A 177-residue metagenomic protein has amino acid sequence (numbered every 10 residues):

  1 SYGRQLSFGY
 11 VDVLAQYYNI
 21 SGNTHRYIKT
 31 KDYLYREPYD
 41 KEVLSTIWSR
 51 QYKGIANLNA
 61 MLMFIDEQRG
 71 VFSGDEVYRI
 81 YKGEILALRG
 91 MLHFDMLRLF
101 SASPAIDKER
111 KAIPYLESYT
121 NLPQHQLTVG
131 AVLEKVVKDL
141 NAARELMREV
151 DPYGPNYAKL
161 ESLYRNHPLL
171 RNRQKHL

Functional and structural regions predicted by a protein language model:
S1, A131, R173-L177: Extended ligand-binding clefts on enzyme/binding-domain cores
S1-D12: Acidic, glycine-rich segments characteristic of secretory precursors and extracytoplasmic regions
Y2-R4, L92-A102, K175: Secretory-pathway/luminal and periplasmic proteins that interact with or process carbohydrate-rich
H25-F100, L127, R144-G154: Conserved, well-structured interaction surfaces
Y52, A56, A87, E134 (+1 more regions): A structural signal for well-ordered alpha-helical segments within the folded catalytic domains of diverse enzymes
G74-E76, L99-K135: Short coil/linker segments at helix-helix boundaries
L160-E161, R165-L177: Aromatic-residue-lined binding/catalytic grooves and analogous aromatic/hydrophobic interfacial grooves in multimeric
